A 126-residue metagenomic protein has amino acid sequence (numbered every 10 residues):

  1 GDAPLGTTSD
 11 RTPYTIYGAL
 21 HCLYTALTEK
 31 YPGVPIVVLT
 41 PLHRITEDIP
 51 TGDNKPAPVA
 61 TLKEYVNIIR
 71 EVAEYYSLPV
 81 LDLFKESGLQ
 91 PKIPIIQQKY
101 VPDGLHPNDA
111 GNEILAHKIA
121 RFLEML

Functional and structural regions predicted by a protein language model:
G1-Y17, R44-I45: Oxyanion-hole/transition-state-stabilizing segment in secreted/luminal serine hydrolases and related acyltransferases
D10-H21, L62-V66: Charged helix-capping and loop-helix junction motifs
H21, P35-L39: Conserved, well-ordered alpha-helix/loop/beta-strand core segments that scaffold catalytic motifs
L23-L27: Hydrophobic positions in alpha-helices of CheY-like receiver
T28-P35: A short helix->loop->beta-strand "cap" motif at the edges of active sites that frequently abuts
P41-L126: Catalytic His-Asp segment of secreted/periplasmic serine-dependent ester chemistry enzymes
